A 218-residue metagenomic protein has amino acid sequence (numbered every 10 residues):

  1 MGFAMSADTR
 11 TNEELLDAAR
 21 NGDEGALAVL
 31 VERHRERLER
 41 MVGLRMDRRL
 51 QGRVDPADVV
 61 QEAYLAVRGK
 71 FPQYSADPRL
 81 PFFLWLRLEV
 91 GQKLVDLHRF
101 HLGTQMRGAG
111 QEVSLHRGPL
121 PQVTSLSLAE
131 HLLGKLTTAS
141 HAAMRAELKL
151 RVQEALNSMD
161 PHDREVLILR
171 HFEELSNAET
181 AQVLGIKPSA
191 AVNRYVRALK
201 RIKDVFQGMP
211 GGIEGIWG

Functional and structural regions predicted by a protein language model:
M1-E36, P72, L128-L136, S140 (+4 more regions): N-terminal module of bacterial RNA polymerase sigma factors
G2-F3, H116, Q182-V183, L199-G218: C-terminal edge and immediately downstream basic/flexible tail or linker adjoining helix-turn-helix-like DNA-binding
F3-S6, N21-E32, R40-E62, P188 (+2 more regions): Short, charged helix-capping/linker segments at alpha-helix termini
D17-N21, L44-Q51, E62-F82, F100-L102: Sigma70-family region 2
R35-E39, A57-R68, R79-V113, L199: Σ70-family region 2.3-2.4 aromatic/basic alpha-helix that recognizes the −10 promoter and nucleates DNA melting
L38, L88, H116-R117, P121-I168 (+1 more regions): Amphipathic alpha-helical segment used for protein-protein interaction
L50-A57, F82, H98-E130, G211-W217: Short, basic/polar amphipathic helix motif occurring as a linker/hinge flanking DNA-binding modules in transcription
V152-A155, D163, L169-F172, N177-G208: DNA-recognition helix of helix-turn-helix
